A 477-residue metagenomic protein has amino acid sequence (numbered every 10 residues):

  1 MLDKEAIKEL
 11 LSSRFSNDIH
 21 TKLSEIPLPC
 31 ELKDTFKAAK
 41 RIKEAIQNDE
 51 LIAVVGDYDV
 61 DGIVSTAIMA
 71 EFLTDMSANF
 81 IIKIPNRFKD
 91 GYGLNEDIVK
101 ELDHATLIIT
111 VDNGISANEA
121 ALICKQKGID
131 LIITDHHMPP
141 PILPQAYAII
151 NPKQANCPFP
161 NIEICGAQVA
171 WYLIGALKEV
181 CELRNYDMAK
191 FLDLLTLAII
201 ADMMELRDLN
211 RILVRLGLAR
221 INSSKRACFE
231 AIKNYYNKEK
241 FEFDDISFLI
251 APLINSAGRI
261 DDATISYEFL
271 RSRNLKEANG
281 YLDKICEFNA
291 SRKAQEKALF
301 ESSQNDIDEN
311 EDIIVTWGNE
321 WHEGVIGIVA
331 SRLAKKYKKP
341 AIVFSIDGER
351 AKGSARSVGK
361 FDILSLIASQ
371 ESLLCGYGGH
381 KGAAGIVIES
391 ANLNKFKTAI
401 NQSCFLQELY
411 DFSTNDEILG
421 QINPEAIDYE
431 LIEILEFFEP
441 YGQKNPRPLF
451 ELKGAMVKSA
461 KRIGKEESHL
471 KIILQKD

Functional and structural regions predicted by a protein language model:
L2-L107, K127, K178-T398, L409-E417 (+2 more regions): Hydrophobic helix-and-loop "lid/oligomerization" segment in the mid-to-C-terminal part of catalytic domains
I68-A167: Hydrophobic, small-residue-rich alpha-helical packing segments that form membrane-like cores
H136-H137, P152, H322, H380 (+1 more regions): Histidine-centered active-site/metal-ligand motif
L143-E182, M188-A201, D208-N210: Short alpha-helices
S223-R226, L406-D477: A contiguous loop/helix-start segment that scaffolds small-molecule binding in enzyme catalytic cores
S403: Helical lid/core segments from catalytic subdomains that handle acyl or acyl-like groups
